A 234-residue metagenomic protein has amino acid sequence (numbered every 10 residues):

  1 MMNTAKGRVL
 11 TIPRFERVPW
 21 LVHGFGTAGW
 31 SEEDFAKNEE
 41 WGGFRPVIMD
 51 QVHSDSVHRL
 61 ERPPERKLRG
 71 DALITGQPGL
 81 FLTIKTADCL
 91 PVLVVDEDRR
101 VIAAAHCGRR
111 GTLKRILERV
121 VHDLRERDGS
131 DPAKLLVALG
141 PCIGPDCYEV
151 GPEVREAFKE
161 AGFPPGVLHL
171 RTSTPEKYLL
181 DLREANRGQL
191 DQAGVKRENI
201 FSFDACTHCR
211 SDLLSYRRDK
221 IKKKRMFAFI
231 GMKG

Functional and structural regions predicted by a protein language model:
M1-G234: Active-site microenvironment for binding and transforming phosphate-containing groups
